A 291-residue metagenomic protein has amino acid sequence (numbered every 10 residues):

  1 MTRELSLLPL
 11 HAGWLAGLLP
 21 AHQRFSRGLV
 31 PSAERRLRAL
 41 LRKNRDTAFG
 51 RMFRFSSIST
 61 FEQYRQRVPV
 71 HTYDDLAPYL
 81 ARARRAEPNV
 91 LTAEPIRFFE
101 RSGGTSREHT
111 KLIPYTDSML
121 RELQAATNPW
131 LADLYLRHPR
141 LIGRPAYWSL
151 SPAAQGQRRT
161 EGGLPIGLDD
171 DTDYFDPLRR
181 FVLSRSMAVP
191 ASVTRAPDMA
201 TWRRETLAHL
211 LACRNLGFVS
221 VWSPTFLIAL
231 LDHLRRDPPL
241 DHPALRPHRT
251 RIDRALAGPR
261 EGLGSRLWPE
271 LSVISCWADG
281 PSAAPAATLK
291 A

Functional and structural regions predicted by a protein language model:
T2-S32, L37-A291: Active-site phosphate/ATP/adenylate-binding loop shared across adenylate-forming ligases
